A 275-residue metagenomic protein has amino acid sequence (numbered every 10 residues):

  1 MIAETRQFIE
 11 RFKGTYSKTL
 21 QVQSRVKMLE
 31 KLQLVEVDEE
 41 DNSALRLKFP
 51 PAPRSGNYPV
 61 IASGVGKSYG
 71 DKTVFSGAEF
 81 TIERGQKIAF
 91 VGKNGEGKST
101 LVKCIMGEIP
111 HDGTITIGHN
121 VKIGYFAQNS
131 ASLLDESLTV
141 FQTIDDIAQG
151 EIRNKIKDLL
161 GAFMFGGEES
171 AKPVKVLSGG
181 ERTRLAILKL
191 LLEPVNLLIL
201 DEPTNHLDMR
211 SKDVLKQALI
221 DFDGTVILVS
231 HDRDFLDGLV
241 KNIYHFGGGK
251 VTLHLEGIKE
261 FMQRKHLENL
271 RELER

Functional and structural regions predicted by a protein language model:
M1-V74: Flexible nucleotide-interacting loop at or near the entrance of a catalytic core
A44-R275: ABC ATP-binding cassette signature C-motif
